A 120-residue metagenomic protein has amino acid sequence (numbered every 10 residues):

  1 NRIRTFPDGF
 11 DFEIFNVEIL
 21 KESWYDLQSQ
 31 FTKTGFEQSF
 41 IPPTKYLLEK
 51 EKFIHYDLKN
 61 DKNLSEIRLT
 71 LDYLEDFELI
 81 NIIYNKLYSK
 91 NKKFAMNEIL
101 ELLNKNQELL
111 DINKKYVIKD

Functional and structural regions predicted by a protein language model:
N1-I67, E75-E78, I82, E98-D120: Conserved core of the sugar-phosphate nucleotidyltransferase
E13, T70, K92: Residues that recognize and position ribonucleotide moieties
N85-K90: A hydrophobic, small-residue-rich beta->alpha segment in the mid-to-C-terminal subdomain of diverse proteins
